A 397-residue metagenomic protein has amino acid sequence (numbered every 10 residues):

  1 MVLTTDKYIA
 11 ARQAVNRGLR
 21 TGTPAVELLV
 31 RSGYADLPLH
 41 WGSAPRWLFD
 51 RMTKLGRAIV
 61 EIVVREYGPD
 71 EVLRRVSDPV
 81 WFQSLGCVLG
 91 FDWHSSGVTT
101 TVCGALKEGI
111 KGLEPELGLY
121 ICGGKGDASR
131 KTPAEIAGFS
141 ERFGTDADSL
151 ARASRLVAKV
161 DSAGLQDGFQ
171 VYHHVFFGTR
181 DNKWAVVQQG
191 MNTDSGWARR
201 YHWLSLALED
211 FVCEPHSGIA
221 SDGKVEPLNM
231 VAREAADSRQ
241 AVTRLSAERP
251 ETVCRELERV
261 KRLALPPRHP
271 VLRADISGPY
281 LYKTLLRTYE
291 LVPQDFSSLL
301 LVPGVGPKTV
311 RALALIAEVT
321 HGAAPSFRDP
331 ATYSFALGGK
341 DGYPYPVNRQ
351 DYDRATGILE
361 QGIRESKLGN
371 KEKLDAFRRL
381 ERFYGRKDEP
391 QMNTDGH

Functional and structural regions predicted by a protein language model:
M1-P270: Structure-specific DNA junction-binding interface
V60-R65, V292-P293, Y333-G339: Short acidic (Asp/Glu) and glycine-rich catalytic loops that position anionic groups and cofactors
G97-V102, F327-P330, K371-A376: Short coil/turn segments at secondary-structure boundaries
L272-Y280, D295-L315: Helix-hairpin-helix
L285-Y289: Short, amphipathic alpha-helical "recognition" segments used to contact nucleic acids or chromatin
P307, R311-S366: Phosphate-backbone recognition surface of nucleic-acid-processing proteins
P344-R349, G362-D388: Low-complexity, acidic/Ser/Thr- and charged residue-rich accessory regions of DNA metabolism proteins
D388-H397: Short, low-complexity, charge-dense intrinsically disordered segments
